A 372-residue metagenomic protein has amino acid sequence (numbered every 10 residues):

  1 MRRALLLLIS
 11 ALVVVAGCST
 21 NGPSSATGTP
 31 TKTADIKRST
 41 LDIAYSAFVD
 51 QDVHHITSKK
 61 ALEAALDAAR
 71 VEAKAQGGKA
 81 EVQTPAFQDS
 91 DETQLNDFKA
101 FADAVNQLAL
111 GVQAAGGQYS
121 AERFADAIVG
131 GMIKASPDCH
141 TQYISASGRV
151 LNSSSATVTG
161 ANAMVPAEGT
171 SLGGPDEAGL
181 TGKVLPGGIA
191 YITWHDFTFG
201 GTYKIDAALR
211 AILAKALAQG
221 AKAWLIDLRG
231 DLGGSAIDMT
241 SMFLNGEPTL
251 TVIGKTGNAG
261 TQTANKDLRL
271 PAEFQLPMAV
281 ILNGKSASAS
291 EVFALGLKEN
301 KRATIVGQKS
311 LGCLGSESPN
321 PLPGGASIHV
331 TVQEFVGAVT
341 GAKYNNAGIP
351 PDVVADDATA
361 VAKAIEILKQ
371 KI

Functional and structural regions predicted by a protein language model:
A4, S10, G17-T251, P319 (+1 more regions): Flexible, low-complexity junctional segments that flank or bridge functional domains
A114-A115, G220-L225, E273-A279, N300-K301: Short, surface-exposed connector motifs at secondary-structure boundaries
L228, L282, G307: Short beta-strand/turn micro-motifs composed of small residues that flank or help shape donor/cofactor-binding pockets
L232-K285, L314-S327, V332-V339, K343-Y344 (+1 more regions): Gly/Ser/Thr-rich loop/hinge elements
K285-A287, N300-L314: Short, well-structured beta-strand/strand-turn elements
D352-I372: Low-complexity, Gly/Ser/Thr/Pro-rich intrinsically disordered linker/tail segments
